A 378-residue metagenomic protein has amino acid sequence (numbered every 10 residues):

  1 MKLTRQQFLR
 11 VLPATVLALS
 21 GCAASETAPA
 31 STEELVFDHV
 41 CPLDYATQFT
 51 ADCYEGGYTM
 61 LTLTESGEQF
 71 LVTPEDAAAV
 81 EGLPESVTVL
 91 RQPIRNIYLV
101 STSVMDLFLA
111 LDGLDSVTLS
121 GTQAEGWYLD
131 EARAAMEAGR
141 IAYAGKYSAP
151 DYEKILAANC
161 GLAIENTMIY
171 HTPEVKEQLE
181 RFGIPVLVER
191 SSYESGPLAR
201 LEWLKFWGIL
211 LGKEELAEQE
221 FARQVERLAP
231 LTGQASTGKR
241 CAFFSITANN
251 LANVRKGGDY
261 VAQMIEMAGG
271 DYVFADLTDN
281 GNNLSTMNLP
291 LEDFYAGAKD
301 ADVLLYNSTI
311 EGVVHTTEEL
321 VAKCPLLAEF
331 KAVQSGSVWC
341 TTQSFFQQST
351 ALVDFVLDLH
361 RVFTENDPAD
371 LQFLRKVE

Functional and structural regions predicted by a protein language model:
R5-L9: N-terminal export leaders
C22-M105, L216-F243, D367-E378: Bacterial Sec-exported substrate-binding components of ABC uptake systems
A23, E194-R223, V303-E378: Structured C-terminal subdomain patch of bacterial secreted/periplasmic proteins
T59-L156, L162-M168: A short, structured surface patch at a secondary-structure boundary
Y98, G145-P150, N166-P173, E194-L201 (+5 more regions): Soluble non-cytosolic domains of exported or imported proteins
S103-M105, S120-E131, H171-E174, E189-F206 (+2 more regions): Extracytoplasmic ligand-binding site segments that recognize negatively charged/polar headgroups
G233-H315: Flexible, glycine-rich surface segments
